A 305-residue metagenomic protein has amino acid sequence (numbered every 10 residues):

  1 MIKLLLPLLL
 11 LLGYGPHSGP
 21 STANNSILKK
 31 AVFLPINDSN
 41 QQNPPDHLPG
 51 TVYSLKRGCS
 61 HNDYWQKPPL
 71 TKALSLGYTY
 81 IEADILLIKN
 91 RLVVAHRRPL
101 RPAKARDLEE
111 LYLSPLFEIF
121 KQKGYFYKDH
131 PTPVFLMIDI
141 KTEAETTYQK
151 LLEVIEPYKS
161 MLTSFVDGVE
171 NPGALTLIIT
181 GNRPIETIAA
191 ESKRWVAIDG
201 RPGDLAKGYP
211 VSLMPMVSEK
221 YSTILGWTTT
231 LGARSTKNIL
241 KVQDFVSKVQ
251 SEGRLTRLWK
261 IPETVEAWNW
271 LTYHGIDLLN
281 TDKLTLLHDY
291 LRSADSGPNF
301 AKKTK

Functional and structural regions predicted by a protein language model:
M1-P7: Sec-dependent signal peptide recognition, specifically the positively charged N-region followed immediately by
L8-P16: Hydrophobic h-region of N-terminal signal peptides that target proteins for export in Gram-negative bacteria
P16-K305: Phosphate-group recognition and catalysis centered on beta-loop-alpha active-site segments
